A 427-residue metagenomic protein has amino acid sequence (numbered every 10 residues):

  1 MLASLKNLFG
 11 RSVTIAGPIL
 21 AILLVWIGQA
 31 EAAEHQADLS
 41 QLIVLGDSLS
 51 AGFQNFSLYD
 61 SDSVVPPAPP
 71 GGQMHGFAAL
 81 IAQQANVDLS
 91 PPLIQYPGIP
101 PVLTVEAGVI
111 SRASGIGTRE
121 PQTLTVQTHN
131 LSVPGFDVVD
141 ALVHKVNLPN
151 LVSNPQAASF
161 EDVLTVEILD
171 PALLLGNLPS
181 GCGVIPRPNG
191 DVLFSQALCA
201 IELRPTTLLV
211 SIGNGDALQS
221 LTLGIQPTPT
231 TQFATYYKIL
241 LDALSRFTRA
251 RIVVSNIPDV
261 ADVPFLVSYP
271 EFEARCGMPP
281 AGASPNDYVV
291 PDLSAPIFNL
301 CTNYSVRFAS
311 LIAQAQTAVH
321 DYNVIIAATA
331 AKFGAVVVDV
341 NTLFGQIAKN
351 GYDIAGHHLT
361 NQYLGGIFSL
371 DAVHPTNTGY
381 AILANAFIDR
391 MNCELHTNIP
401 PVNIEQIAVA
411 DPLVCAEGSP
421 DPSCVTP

Functional and structural regions predicted by a protein language model:
M1-G10: N-terminal secretory signal peptides that target proteins for export/translocation
I15-V25: Bacterial N-terminal signal peptides
I27-Q29: N-terminal signal peptide c-region/cleavage motif recognized by signal peptidases
A32-P427: Conserved active-site regions of diverse hydrolases
